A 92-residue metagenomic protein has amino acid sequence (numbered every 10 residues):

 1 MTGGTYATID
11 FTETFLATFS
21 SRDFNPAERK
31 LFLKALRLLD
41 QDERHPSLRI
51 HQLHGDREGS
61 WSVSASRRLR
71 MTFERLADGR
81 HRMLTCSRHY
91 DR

Functional and structural regions predicted by a protein language model:
M1-T8, T14-S20, R29, W61-R92: Enriched for short, Lys/Arg-rich terminal
I9, P26-K30, R44-S47: Non-catalytic, surface-exposed connector residues within folded enzymatic/regulatory domains
T18, K34-A35: A ubiquitous structural signal for well-ordered alpha-helices
R22-P26, L39-D42: Residues at alpha-helix boundaries and the short loops/turns that link adjacent helices
R37-V63: A short, surface-exposed loop/turn module that caps and links secondary-structure elements
